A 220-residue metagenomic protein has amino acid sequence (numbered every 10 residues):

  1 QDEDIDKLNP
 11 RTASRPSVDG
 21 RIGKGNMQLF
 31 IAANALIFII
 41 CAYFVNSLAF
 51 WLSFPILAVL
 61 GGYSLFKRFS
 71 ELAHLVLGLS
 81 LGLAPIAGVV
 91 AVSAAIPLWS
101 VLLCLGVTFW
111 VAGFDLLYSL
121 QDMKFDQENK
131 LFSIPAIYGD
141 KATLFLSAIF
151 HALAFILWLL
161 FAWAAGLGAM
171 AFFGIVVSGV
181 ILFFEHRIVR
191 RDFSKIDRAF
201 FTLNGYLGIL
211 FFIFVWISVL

Functional and structural regions predicted by a protein language model:
Q1-D4, D115-M123, I181-V189: Membrane-water interface of transmembrane alpha-helices
E3-S53, E128-A169: Multi-pass membrane catalytic core of lipid/isoprenoid biosynthesis enzymes
R15-L103, I181-R191, K195, Y206: Intramembrane alpha-helical segments
Q28, A32-A35, S53, L57 (+6 more regions): Residues within membrane-spanning alpha-helices of integral membrane proteins, especially the hydrophobic core/packing
L48-L60, H74-N129, D140-A162, G166-L167: Functional transmembrane core segments of multi-pass inner-membrane proteins
L65-L72, L116, K124-S133, R190 (+1 more regions): Cytosolic-biased juxtamembrane loops and peripheral soluble domains of multi-pass membrane proteins
L153-I156, L160-L220: Extended hydrophobic alpha-helices typical of membrane-associated regions
